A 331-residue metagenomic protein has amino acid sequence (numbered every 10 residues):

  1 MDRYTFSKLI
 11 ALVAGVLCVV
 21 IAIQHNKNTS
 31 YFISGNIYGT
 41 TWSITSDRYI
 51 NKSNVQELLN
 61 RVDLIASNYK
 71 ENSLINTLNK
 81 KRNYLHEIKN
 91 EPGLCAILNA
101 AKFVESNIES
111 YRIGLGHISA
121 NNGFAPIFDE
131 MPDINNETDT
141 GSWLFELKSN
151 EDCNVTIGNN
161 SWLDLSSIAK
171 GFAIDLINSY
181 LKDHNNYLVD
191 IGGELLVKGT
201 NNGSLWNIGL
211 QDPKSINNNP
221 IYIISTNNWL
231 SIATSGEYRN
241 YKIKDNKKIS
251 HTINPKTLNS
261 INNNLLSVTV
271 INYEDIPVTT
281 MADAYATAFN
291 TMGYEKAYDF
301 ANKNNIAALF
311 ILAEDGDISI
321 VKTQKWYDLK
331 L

Functional and structural regions predicted by a protein language model:
D2-L331: Mature catalytic core of soluble alpha/beta enzymes
